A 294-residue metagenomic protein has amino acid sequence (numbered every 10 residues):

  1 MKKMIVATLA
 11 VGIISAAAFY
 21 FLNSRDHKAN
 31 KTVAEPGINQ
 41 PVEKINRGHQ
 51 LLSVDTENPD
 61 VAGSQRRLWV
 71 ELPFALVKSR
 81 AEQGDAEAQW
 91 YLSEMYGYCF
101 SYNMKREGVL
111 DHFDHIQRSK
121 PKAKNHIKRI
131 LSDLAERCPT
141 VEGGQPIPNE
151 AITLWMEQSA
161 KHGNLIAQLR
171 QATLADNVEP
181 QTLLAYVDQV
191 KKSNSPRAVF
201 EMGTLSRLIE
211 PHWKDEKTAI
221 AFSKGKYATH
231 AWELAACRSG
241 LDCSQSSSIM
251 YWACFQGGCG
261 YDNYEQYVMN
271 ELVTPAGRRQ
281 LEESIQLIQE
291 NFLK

Functional and structural regions predicted by a protein language model:
M1-M4: Positively charged n-region of N-terminal signal peptides that target proteins for export
V6-F19: Hydrophobic membrane-insertion alpha-helices, especially the h-region of bacterial N-terminal signal peptides
S24-I45: Ser/Thr/Pro/Gly-rich low-complexity linker/stalk segments immediately outside membranes or between
Q40-E82, Q89, S93-P139, E150: Extended, charge-biased low-complexity segments that typically form long amphipathic alpha-helices/coiled-coils
R67-L72, Q145-A151, E179-A185: Structural signature of tandem alpha-helical TPR/SEL1-like repeats, specifically the intra-repeat loop/turn
E82-Q89, Y96-C99, N103, H115-G144 (+4 more regions): Short helix-capping/linker turns of helical repeat alpha-solenoids
L208-N263: Mature extracytoplasmic/lumenal regions of exported proteins
D242-K294: Terminal, low-structured helical/coil segments at or just beyond the last alpha-helical repeat
